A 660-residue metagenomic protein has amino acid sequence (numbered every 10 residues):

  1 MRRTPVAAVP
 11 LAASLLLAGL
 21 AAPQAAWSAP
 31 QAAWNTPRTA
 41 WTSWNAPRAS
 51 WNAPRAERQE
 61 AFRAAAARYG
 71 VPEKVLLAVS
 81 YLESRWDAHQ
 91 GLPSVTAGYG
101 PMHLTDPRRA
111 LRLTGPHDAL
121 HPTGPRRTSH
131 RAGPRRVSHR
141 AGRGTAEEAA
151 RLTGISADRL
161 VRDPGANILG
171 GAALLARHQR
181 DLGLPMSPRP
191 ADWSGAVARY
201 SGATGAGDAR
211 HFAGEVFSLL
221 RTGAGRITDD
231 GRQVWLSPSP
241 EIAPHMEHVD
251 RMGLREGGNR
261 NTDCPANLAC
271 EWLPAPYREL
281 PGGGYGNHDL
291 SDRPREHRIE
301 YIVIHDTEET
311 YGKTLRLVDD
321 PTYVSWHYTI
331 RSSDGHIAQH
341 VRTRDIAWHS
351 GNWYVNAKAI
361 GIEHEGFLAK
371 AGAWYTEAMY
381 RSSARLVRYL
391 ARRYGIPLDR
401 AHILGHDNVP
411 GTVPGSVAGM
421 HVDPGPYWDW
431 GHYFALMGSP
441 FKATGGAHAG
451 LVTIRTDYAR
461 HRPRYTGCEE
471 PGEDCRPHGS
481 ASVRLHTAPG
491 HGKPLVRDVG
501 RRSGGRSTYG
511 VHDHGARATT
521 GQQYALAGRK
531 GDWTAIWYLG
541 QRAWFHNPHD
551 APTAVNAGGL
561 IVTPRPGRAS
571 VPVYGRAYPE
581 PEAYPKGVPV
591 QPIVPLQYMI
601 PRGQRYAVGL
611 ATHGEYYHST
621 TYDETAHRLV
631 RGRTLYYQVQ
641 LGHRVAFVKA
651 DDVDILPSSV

Functional and structural regions predicted by a protein language model:
M1-S28: Secretory targeting and sorting signals
S14, P54-R55, R232-G351, Q541 (+2 more regions): N-terminal catalytic cores of peptidoglycan-degrading enzymes
S50-N52, A61-Y69, T153-G165, G183-S187 (+6 more regions): Second-shell loop/turn segments in exported
R55-T222: Catalytic glycan-binding domains that act on GlcNAc-containing polysaccharides
V75-A78, P101-H103, E300-D306, S325-I330 (+5 more regions): Structural recognition of the beta-strand scaffold that forms the well-ordered cores of secreted hydrolase catalytic
F212-P274, G372-G479: Basic/polar, cationic surfaces and motifs that engage anionic cell-wall and phosphate/carboxylate ligands
H514-P548, M599-L656: SH3/SH3-like beta-barrel superfamily modules
P548-Q591: Intrinsically disordered, low-complexity linker and terminal regions at domain boundaries
